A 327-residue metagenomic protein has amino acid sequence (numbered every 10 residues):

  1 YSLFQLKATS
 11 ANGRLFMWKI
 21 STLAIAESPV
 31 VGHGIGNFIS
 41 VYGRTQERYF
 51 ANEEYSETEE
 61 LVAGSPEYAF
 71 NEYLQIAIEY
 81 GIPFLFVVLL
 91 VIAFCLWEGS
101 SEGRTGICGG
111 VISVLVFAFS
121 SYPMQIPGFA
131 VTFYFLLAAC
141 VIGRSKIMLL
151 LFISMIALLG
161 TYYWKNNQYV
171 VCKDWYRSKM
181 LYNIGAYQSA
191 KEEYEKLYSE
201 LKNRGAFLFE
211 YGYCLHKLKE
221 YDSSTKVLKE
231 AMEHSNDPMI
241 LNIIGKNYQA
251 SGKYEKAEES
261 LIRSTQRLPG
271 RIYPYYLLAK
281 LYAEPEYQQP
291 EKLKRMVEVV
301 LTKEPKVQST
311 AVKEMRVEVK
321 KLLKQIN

Functional and structural regions predicted by a protein language model:
Y1, S145-Q168: Internal/C-terminal transmembrane anchor helices
Y1-P29, E60-G64, V171-L181: Flexible juxtamembrane loops connecting transmembrane helices in multi-pass membrane enzymes that build or modify
L3-A11, I35-I78: Interfacial juxtamembrane loops and adjacent helix segments that form the catalytic/substrate-binding surfaces
N37, V41, A93-C108, Y254: Membrane-interface helix-loop-helix junctions at transmembrane boundaries of multi-pass membrane enzymes, predominantly
V88-V91, G103-L150: Transmembrane alpha-helices of multi-pass inner-membrane enzymes
K173-Y176, A206-E210, M239-K246, I272-L277 (+1 more regions): Alpha-solenoid helical repeat scaffolds
N183, K217, A250-S251, E284-P285: Register position in tetratricopeptide repeats
